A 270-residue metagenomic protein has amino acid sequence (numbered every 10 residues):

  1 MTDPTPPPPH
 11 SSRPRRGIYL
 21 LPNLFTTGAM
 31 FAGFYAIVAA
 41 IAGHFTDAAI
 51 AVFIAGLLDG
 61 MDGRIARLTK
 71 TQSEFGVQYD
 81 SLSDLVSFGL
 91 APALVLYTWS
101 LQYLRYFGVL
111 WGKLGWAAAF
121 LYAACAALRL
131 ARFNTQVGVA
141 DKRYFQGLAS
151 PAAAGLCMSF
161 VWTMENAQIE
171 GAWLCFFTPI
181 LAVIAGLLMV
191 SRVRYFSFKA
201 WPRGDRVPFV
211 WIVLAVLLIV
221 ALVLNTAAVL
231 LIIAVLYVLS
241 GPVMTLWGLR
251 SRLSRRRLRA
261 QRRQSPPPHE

Functional and structural regions predicted by a protein language model:
M1-G60, M244, P268-E270: Topogenic membrane-insertion module of multi-pass membrane proteins
M1-H10, K142-E270: C-terminal membrane-associated helical module and adjoining short loops/tails
P7-G17, I41-D47, G76, F107-W116 (+3 more regions): Short juxtamembrane and helix-loop transition motifs at transmembrane-helix boundaries in membrane proteins
L21-T26, L68-L130, F160: Multi-pass membrane catalytic core of lipid/isoprenoid biosynthesis enzymes
F31, L57, M61, I65 (+2 more regions): Active-site His/Glu-centered metal-binding helix of metallohydrolases
F34-I37, I54, L58, P92 (+3 more regions): Alpha-helical transmembrane segments of polytopic integral membrane proteins, especially the permease/helical cores
Y35-I50, A93-A117, F160-F177, V223-A228: Helix-coil boundary and interhelical linker segments in multi-pass alpha-helical membrane proteins
W116-G155: Hydrophobic, well-structured mid-protein blocks that either form specific transmembrane helices
